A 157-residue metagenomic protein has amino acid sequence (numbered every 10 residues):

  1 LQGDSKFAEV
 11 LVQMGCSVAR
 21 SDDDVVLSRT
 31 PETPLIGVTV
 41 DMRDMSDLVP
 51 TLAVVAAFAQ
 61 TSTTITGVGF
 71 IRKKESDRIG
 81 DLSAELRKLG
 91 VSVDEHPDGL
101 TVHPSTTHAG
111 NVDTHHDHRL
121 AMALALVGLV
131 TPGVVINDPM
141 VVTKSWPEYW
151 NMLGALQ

Functional and structural regions predicted by a protein language model:
L1-Q157: Short, structured segments at the rim of ligand-binding sites
